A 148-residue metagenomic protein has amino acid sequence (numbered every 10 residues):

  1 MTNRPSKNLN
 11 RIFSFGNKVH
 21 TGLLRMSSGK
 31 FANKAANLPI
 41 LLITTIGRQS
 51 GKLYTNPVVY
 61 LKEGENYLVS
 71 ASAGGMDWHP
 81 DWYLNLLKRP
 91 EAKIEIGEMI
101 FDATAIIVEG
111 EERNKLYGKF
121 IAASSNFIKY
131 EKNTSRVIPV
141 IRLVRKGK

Functional and structural regions predicted by a protein language model:
M1-N33: Extreme N-terminal tail/first-helix region
S27-K30, T55, I128: A generic local structural motif
A32-N33, V59, L84: Short secondary-structure boundary/capping segments
A35, S50-K52, L86, S135: A generic structural micro-feature
L38-G74: Short beta-strand segments
I40, V137-V140: Short hydrophobic/aromatic beta-strand or adjacent loop that forms the aromatic wall/cage of a ligand/substrate-binding
L42-T44, K93, R142: Residue-level detector of beta-strand face positions
A73-F127, N133-I138, R145-G147: Short, structured beta-strand-loop surface elements
